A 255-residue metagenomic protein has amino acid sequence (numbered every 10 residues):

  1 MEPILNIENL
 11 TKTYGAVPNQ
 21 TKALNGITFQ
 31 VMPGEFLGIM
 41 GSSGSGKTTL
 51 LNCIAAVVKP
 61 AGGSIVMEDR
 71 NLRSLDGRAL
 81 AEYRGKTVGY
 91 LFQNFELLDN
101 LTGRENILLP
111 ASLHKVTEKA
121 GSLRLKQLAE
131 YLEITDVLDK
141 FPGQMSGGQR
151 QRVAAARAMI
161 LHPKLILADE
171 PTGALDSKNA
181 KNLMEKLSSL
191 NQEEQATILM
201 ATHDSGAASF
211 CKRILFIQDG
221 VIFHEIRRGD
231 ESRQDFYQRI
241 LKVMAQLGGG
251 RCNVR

Functional and structural regions predicted by a protein language model:
M40-S42: The feature captures the beta-strand-to-loop junction immediately N-terminal to the Walker
A55: Helix-to-loop junction immediately C-terminal to a conserved catalytic motif
G63-N71: Conserved ABC transporter NBD signature motif
L101-L109: Short coil-to-helix segment of the ABC ATPase nucleotide-binding domain corresponding to the Q-loop/switch region
F141-M145, Q149-Q151: Conserved ABC ATPase signature
I160-K164: A short, proline-enriched helix->beta-strand linker immediately N-terminal to the Walker B motif in ABC-type P-loop
I166-D169: Catalytic Walker B motif of ABC-type/P-loop ATPase nucleotide-binding domains
